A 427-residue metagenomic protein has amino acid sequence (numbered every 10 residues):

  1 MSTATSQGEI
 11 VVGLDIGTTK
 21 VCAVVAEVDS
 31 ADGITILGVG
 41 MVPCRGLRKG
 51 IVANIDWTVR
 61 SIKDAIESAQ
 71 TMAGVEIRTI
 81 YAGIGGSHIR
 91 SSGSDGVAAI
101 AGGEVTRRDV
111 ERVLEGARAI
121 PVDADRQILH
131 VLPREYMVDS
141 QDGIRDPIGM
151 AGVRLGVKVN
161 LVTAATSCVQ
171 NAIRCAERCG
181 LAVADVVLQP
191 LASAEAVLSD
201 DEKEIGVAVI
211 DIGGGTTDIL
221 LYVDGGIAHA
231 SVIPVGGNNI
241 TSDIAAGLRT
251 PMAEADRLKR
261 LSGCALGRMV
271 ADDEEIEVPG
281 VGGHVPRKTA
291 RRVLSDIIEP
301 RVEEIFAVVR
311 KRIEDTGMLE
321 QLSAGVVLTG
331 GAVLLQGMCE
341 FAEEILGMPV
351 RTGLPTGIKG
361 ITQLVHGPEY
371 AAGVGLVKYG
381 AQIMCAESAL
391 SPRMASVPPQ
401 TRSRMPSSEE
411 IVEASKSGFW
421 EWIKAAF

Functional and structural regions predicted by a protein language model:
M1-K20, V24-V209, G226, G237 (+5 more regions): Nucleotide/phosphate-binding catalytic cleft detector across ATP-hydrolyzing and phosphate-transferring enzymes
D29, K203, F341-G347: Short, solvent-exposed amphipathic alpha-helical segments in soluble enzyme and RNA/protein-processing domains
G85, A164, G263-L266, Q321-I345: Glycine-rich phosphate-binding loops at beta-strand->alpha-helix junctions
R107-E111, I345-G373: Conserved phosphate-binding/catalytic loops in two-lobed NTP-binding clefts
I219-L220: A structural feature that tracks compact, well-ordered secondary-structure segments with a strong bias toward
V223: A cytosolic small-molecule/anion-sensing beta-strand core signal
K311-E320, A324-V333, T352-H366: Hydrophobic alpha-helical bundle architecture
